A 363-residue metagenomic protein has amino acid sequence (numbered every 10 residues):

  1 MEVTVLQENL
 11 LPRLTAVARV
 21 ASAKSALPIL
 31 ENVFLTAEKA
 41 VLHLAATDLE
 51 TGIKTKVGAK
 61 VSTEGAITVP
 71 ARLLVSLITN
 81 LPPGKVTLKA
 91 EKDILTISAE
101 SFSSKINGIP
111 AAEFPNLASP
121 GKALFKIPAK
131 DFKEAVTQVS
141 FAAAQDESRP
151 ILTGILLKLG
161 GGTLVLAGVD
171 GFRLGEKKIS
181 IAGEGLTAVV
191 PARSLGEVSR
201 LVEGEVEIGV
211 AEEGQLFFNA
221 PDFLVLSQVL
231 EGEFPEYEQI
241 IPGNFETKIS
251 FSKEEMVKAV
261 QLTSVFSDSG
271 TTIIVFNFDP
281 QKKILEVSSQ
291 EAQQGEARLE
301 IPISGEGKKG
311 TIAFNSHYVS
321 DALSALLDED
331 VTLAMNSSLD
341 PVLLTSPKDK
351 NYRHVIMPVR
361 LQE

Functional and structural regions predicted by a protein language model:
M1-E363: Structural preference for solvent-exposed beta-strand-turn elements and adjacent flexible terminal/loop segments within
